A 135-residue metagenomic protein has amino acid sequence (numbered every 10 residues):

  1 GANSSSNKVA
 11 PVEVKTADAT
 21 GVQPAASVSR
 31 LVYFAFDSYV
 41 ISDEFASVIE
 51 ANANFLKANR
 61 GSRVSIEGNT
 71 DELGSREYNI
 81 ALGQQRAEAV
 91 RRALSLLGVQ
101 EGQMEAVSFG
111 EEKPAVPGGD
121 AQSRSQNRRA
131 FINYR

Functional and structural regions predicted by a protein language model:
G1-R63: Periplasmic peptidoglycan-binding/tethering modules of Gram-negative envelope proteins
S38, R76, A121: Generic anion/oxyanion-binding catalytic loop in active/binding sites
E44-A51, E77, A81, Q85-A89 (+1 more regions): Extracytoplasmic/secreted proteins, especially bacterial periplasmic and envelope-associated proteins
R60-N69, Q84-A115, R128-R135: A non-catalytic structural micro-motif
T70-S75: Surface-exposed aromatic
V116-D120: Short beta-alpha junctions and helix-cap segments that line functional grooves
Q122-Q126: A generic structural micro-feature
